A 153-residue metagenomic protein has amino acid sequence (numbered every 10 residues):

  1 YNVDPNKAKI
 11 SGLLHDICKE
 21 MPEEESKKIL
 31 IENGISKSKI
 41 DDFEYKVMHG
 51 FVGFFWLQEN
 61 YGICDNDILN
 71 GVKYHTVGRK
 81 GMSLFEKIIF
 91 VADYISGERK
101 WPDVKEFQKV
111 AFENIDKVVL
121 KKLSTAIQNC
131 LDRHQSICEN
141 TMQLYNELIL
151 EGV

Functional and structural regions predicted by a protein language model:
Y1-K121: Divalent metal-dependent catalytic cores for phosphoryl transfer on phosphate-bearing substrates
T125-V153: Charged phosphate-binding loop/patch that engages nucleotide di/tri-phosphates or the phosphate backbone of nucleic
